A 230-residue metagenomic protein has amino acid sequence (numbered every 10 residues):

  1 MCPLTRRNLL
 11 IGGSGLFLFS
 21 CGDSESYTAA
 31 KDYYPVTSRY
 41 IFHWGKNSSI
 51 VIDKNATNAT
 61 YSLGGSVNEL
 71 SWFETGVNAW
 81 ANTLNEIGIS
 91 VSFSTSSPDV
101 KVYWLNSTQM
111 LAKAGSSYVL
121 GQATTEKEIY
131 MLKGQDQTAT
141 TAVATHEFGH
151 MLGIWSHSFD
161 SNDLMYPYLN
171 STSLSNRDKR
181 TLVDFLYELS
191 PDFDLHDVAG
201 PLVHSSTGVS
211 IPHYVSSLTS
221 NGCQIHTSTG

Functional and structural regions predicted by a protein language model:
C2, N8-D23: N-terminal export signals
P3-L4, V36: Intrinsically disordered, low-complexity regions enriched in serine, threonine, proline and polar/charged residues
L9, L18, Y61-L63, G88-F93 (+1 more regions): Alpha-helix C-terminal capping segments
G13, L84, L186-S190: A general structural signal marking secondary-structure boundaries and capping sites
C21-E69, A81, M110, Y118-L120 (+1 more regions): Disordered inhibitory propeptide/activation segment of secreted metzincin zinc metalloprotease zymogens, centered on
E69-F159: Metzincin-family zinc-dependent endopeptidase catalytic domain
K127-A139, W155-G230: Metalloprotease/metallohydrolase-associated module, dominated by Zn2+-dependent proteases
